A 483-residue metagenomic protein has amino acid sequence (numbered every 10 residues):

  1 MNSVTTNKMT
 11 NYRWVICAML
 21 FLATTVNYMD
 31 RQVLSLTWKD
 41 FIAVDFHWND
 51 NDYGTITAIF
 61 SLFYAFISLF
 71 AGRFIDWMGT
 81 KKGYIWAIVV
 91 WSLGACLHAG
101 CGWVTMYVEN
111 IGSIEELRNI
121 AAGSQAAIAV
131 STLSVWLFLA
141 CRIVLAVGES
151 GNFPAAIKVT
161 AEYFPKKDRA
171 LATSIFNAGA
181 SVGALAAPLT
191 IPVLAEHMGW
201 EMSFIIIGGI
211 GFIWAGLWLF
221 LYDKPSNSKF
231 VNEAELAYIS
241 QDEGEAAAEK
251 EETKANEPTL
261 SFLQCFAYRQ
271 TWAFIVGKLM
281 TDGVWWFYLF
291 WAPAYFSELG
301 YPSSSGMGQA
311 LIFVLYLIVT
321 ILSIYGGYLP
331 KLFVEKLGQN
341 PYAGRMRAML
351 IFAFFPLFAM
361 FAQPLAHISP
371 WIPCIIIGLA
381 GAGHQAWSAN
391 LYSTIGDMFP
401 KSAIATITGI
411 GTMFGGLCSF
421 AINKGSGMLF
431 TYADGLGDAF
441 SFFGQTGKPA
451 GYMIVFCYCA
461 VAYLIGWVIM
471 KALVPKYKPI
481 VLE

Functional and structural regions predicted by a protein language model:
Q32, S61-L69, S150, A184-L185 (+3 more regions): Residue-level signature of mid-helix packing/kink "hotspots" within the transmembrane helices of 12-pass Major
L34-L36, C265-I324, H384-S388, Y392 (+1 more regions): Extracytoplasmic gate region of multi-pass secondary transporters
Y84, F138, M346-M349: Primarily marks hydrophobic transmembrane alpha-helices of the MFS/SLC 12-helix fold
V89-S131, L350-H367: C-terminal ends and interior cores of transmembrane alpha-helices in multi-pass membrane transporters/permeases
C141-V182: Cytoplasmic helix-loop-helix junction between adjacent transmembrane helices in 12-TM secondary transporters
A180-K229: Helix-loop-helix hairpin linking two adjacent transmembrane segments in secondary transporters
W214-Y222, S226, L357-L365, Y452-E483: Multi-pass alpha-helical transporter architecture, strongest for 12-TM Major Facilitator/SLC carriers used
Y342-N390: C-terminal transmembrane helical hairpin of 12-TM major facilitator-type secondary transporters
